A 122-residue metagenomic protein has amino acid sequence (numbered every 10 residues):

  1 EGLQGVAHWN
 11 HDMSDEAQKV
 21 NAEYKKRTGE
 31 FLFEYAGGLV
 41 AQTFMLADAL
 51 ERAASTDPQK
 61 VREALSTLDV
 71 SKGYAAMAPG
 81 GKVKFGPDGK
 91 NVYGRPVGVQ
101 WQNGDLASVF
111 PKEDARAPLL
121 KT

Functional and structural regions predicted by a protein language model:
E1-T122: Extracytosolic ligand-binding ectodomains
